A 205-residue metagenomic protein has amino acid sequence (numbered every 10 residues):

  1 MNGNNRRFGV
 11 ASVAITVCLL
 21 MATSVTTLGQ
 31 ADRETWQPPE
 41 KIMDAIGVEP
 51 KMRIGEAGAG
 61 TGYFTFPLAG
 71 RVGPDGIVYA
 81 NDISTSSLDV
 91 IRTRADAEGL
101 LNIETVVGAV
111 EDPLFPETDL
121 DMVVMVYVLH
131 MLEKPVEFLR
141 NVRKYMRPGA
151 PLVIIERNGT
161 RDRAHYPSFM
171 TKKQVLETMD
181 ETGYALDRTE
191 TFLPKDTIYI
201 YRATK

Functional and structural regions predicted by a protein language model:
K51-G60: Conserved class I S-adenosyl-L-methionine
K51-M52, E111-V123: A short acidic, Gly/Pro-enriched loop at the edge of an enzyme's catalytic core that lines a small-molecule cofactor
A69-G70, V136-P151: A short glycine-rich, Lys/Arg-flanked "PGG" loop and its adjoining helix->strand segment in the class I
I77-D82: Conserved SAM-binding motif I beta-strand of class I
L88, V153-E177: Conserved class I S-adenosyl-L-methionine
E98-V110: Conserved SAM-binding strand-loop segment of SAM-dependent methyltransferases
D121-P135: A short SAM/SAH-binding and catalytic strip from SAM-dependent methyltransferases
L176, T182, D187-K205: Core SAM-dependent methyltransferase catalytic element
